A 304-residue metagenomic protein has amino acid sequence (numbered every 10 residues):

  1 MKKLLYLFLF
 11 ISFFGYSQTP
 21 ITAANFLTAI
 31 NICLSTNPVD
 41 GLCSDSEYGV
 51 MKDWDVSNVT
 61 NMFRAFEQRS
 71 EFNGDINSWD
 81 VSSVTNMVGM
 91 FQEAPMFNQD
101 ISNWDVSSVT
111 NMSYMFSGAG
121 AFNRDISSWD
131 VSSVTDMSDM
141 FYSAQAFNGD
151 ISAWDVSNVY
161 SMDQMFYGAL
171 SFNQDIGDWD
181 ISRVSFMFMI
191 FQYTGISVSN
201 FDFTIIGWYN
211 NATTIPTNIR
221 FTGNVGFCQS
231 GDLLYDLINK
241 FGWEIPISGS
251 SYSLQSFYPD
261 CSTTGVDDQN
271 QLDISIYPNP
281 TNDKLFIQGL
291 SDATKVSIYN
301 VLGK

Functional and structural regions predicted by a protein language model:
L4-F13: Sec-dependent N-terminal signal peptides
L7, K240-F241, L272: Structured helix-beta-strand junction loops
Y16-T19, D268: Bacterial Sec-dependent N-terminal signal peptides
Q18-T263: Negatively charged
D268-K304: C-terminal outer-membrane/trafficking sorting elements
